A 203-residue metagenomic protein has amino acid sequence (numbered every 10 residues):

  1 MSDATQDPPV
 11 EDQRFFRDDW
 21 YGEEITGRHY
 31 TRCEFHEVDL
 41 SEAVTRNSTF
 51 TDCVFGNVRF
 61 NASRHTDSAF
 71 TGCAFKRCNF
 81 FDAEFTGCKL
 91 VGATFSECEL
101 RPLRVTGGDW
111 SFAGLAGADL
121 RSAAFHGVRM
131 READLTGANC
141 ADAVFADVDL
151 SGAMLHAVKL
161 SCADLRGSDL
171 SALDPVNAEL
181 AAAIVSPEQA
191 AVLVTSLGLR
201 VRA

Functional and structural regions predicted by a protein language model:
M1-A203: Tandem repeat scaffolds
